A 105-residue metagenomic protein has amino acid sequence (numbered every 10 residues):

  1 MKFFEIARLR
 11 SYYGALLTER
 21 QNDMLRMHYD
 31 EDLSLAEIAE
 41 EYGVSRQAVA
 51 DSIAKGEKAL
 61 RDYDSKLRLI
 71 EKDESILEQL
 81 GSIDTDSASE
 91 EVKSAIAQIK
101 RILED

Functional and structural regions predicted by a protein language model:
L9-L17: Short amphipathic alpha-helical boundary/capping segments
E19-E31: Short amphipathic alpha helix immediately N-terminal
M24, I38-A39, V49: Hydrophobic positions on the alpha-helical face of helix-turn-helix-like DNA-binding modules
L35: Helix-turn-helix DNA-binding elements, focusing on the entry/boundary residues of the two helices that contact DNA
S45-R46: Helix-turn-helix DNA-binding motif, specifically the short coil turn and the N-cap/start of the second
S52-K55: Residues within the DNA-recognition helix of helix-turn-helix
R61-E74: Short Lys/Arg-enriched helix C-cap and helix-to-coil transition segments that create basic nucleic-acid-contact patches
L77-D105: Helix-turn-helix/homeodomain-like alpha-helical modules used for DNA recognition and transcription-factor dimerization
